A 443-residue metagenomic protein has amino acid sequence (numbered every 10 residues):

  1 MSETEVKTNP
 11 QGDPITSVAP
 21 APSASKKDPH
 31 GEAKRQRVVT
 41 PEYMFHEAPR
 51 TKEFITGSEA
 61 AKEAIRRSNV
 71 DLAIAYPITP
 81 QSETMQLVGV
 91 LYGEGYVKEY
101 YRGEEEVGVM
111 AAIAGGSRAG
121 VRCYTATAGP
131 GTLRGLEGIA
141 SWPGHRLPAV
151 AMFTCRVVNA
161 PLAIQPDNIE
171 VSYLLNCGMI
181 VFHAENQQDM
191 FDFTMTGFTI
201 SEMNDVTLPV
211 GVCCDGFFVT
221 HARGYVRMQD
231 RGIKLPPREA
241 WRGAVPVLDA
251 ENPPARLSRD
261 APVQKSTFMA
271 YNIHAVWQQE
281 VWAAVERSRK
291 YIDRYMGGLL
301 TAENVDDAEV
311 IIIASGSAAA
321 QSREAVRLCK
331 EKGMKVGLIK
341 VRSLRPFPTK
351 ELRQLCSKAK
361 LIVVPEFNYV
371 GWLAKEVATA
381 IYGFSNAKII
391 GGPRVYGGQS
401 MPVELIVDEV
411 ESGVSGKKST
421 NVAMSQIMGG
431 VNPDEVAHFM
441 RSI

Functional and structural regions predicted by a protein language model:
S2-Y173, G178-M179, M195, D215 (+2 more regions): Thiamine diphosphate
A33, N368-I443: Peripheral docking tails and interdomain loops at the edges of cofactor- or intermediate-handling domains
T56-A61, S288-V310, R323, R327: Glycine-/acidic-rich phosphate or pyrophosphate-binding loops and their flanking alpha/beta elements
R156-V157, C214-H221, G316-A318, Y369 (+1 more regions): Glycine-rich beta-alpha junction loops
L162-I164, V281-L299, A314-Q321, V341-P348: A general structural motif
H183, Q188-Y225: Conserved anion/nucleotide-ligand pocket segment
P209-A302: Conformationally flexible catalytic loops at phosphate/diphosphate-handling active centers
S322-L355: Generic long, charged, amphipathic alpha-helical segments
